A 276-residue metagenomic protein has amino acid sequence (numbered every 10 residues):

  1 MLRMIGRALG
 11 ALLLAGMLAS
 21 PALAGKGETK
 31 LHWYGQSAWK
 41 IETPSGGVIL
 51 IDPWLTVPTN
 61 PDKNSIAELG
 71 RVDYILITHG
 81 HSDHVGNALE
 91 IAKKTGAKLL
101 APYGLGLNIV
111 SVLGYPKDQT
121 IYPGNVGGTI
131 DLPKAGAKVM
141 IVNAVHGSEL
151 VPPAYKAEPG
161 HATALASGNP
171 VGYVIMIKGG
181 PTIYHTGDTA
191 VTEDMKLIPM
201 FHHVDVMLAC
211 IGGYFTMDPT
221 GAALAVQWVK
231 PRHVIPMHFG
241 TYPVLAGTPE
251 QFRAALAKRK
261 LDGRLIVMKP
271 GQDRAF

Functional and structural regions predicted by a protein language model:
L2-V48, L55-T56, P270: Zn-dependent metallo-beta-lactamase
G25-T29, T43-I49, T129-M140, M176-I183 (+1 more regions): Beta-strand-turn-beta hairpins that frame and shape the catalytic cleft of phosphate-ester-processing enzymes
K26, Y34-Q36, P44, G70 (+3 more regions): Extracytoplasmic
T43-S82, G86-K93, A101, V112 (+3 more regions): Pre-active-site segment of Zn-dependent metallo-hydrolases
L50-P53, V72-G80, L100-Y103, I183-G187 (+3 more regions): Active-site neighborhood of phospho(di)ester-bond hydrolases with catalytic His/Asp-centered motifs
V57-P58, S82-G86, G106-I109, G128-I130 (+5 more regions): Active-site environment of divalent metal-dependent phosphoester hydrolases
L99, V110-P133, A223, Q227-F276: Binuclear metal-ion centers of metallo-dependent hydrolases, dominated by the metallo-beta-lactamase
P159-Q227: Active-site-proximal loop/helix segments of hydrolase catalytic cores
